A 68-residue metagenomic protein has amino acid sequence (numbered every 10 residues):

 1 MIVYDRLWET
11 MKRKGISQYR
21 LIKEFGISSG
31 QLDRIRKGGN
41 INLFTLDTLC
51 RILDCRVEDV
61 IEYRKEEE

Functional and structural regions predicted by a protein language model:
M1-S17: A short, Lys/Arg-rich alpha-helix, primarily the initiator
W8, Y19, D33, D47 (+1 more regions): Residues within the helices of the helix-turn-helix
E9, I61-E68: Short, charged recognition helix plus adjacent turn of helix-turn-helix-like nucleic-acid-binding domains
M11, I22, C50: The alpha-helix within a helix-turn-helix
G15-D33: Short alpha-helical DNA-recognition segment
G38-R51: Short, basic-rich loop-to-helix N-cap that marks the start of a DNA-contacting helix
